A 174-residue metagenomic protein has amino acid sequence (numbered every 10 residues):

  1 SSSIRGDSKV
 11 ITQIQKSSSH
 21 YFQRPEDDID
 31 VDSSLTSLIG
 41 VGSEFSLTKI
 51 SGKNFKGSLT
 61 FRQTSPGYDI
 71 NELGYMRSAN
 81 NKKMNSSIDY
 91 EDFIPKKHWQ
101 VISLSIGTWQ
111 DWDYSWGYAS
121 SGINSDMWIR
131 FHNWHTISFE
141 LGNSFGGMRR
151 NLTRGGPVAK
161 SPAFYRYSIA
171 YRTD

Functional and structural regions predicted by a protein language model:
S2-D174: Exposed, low-structure sequence patches enriched in small/polar residues
